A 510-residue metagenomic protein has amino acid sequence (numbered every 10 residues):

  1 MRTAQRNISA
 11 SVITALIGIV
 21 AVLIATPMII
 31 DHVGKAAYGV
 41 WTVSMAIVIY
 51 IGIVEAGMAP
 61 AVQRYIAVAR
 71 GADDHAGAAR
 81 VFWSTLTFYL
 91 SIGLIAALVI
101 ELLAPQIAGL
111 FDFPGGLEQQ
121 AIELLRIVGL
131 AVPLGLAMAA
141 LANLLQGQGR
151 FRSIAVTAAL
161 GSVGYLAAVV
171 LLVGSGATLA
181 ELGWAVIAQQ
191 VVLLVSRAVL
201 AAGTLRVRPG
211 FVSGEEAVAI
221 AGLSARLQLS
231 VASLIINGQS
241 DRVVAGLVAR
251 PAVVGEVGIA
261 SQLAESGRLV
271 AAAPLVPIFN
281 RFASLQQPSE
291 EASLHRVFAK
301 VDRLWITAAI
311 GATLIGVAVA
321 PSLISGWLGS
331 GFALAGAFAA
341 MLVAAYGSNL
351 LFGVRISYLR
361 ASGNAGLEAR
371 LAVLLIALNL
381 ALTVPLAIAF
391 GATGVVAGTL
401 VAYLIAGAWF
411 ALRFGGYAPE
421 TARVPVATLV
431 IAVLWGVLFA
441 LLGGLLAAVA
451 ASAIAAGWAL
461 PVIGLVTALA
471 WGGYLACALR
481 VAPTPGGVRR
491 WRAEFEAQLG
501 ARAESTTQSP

Functional and structural regions predicted by a protein language model:
M1-A4, L179-G183, R197-G238, P277 (+4 more regions): Interhelical loop/hinge segments that connect adjacent transmembrane helices in multipass membrane
T3-V68, S84, A97-E101, A131 (+6 more regions): Signature of the first transmembrane helix
I13, I17, T87-Q239: Hydrophobic transmembrane helix module of multi-pass membrane transport proteins
T26-I49, V81, Q120, L179-A180 (+6 more regions): Interfacial/gating helices of multi-pass transporter permease domains
I30-H32, R152, S162-V195, V199 (+4 more regions): Membrane-interface helix-loop junctions in multi-pass transport and translocation proteins
A56-A72, Q146-G147, L205-R206, A260 (+3 more regions): Helix-loop junctions and terminal segments of transmembrane helices in multi-pass membrane transport/translocation
S84-D112, I127, A167-L171, H295-N349 (+2 more regions): Alpha-helical transmembrane segments of multi-pass membrane transport and lipid-handling proteins
G443-P510: Membrane-proximal transmembrane or re-entrant/amphipathic helices at the cytosolic face
